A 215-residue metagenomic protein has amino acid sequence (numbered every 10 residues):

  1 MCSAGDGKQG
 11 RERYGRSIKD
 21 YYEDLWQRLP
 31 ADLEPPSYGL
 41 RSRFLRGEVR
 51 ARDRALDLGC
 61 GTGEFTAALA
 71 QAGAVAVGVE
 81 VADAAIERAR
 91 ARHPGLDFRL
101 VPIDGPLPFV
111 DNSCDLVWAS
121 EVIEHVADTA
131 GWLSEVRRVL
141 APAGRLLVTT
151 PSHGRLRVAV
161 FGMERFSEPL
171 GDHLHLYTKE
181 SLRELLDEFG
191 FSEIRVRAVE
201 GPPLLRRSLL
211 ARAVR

Functional and structural regions predicted by a protein language model:
M1-V110, L116, S120, L133 (+3 more regions): Conserved N-terminal segment of class I S-adenosyl-L-methionine
A84, A127-G131, V158: Short N-terminal helix/helix-N-cap motif within the alpha/beta-hydrolase-1
E121-H125: A short His-aromatic
A130-P142: A short glycine-rich, Lys/Arg-flanked "PGG" loop and its adjoining helix->strand segment in the class I
G144-T150: Conserved beta-strand signature within the Rossmann-like core of class I S-adenosyl-L-methionine
S152-H173: Short, glycine-/aromatic-enriched active-site segment of Class I SAM-dependent methyltransferases
F189-F191: A structural motif corresponding to the C-terminal end of an alpha-helix and its immediate exit/capping segment
